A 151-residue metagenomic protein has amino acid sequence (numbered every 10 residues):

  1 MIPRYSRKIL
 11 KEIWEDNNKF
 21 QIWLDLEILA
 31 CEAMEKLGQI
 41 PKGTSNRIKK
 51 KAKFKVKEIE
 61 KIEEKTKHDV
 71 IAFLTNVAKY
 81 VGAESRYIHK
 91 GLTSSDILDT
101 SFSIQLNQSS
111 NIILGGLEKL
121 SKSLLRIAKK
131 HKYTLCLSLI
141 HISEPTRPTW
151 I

Functional and structural regions predicted by a protein language model:
M1-L139, S143, R147: A helix-coil-helix interface module used to build multimeric assemblies and to scaffold catalytic/cofactor sites
